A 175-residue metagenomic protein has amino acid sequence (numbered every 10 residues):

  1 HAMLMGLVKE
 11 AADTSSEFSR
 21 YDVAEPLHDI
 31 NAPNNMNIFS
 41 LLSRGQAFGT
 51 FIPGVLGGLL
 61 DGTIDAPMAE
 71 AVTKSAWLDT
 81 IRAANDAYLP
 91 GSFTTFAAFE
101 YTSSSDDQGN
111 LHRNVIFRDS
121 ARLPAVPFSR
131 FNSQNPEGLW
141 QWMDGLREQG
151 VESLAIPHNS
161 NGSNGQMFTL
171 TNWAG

Functional and structural regions predicted by a protein language model:
H1-G175: Extended, charged catalytic domains and RNA/DNA-binding interfaces, predominantly in divalent-metal-using enzymes
